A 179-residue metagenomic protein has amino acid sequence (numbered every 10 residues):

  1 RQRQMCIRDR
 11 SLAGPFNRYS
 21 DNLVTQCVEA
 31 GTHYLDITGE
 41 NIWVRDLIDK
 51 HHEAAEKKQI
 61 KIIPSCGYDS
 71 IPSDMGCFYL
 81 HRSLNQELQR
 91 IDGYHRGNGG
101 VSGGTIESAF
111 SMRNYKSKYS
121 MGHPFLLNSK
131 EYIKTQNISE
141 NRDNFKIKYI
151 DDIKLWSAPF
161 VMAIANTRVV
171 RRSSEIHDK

Functional and structural regions predicted by a protein language model:
Q2-I7: Short, small-residue-biased leader/transition segments that mark boundaries at the very start of proteins
R8-R18: Rossmann-like NAD(P)-binding element
P15, Q26-R45: ADP-ribose/adenylate-binding Rossmann-like module
P15-F16, G67-Y68, Y132: Short glycine-rich anion-binding loops that position phosphate/pyrophosphate groups of nucleotides and phosphorylated
T38-I60: Rossmann-fold NAD(P)-binding glycine/threonine-rich loop
A54, K58-N98: Adenosine-phosphate binding glycine-rich loop
R82-K179: Active-site-lining helix/loop region of Rossmann-like oxidoreductase modules
